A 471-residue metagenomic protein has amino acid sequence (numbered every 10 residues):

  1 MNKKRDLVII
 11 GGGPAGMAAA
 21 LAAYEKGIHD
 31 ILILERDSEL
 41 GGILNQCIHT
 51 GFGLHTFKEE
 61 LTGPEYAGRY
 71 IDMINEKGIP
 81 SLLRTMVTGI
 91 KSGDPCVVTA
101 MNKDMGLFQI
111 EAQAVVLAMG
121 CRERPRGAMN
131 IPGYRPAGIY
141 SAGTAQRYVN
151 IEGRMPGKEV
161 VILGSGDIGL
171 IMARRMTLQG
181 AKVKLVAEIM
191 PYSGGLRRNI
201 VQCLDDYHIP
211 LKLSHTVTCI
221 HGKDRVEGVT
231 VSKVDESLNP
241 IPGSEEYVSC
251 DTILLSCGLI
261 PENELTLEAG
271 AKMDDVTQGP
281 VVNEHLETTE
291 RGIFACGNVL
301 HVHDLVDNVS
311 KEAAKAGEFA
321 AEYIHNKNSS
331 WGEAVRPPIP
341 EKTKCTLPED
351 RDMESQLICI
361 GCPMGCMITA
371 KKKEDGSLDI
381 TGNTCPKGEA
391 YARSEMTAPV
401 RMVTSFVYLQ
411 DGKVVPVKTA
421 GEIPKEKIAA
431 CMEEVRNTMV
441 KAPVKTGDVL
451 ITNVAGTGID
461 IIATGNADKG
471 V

Functional and structural regions predicted by a protein language model:
M1-I10, G68-E159, E236-G243, L254 (+1 more regions): FAD-binding core/adjacent interface of flavoenzyme oxidoreductases
R5-R69, M73, G157-N199, V276: Beta1-alpha1 glycine-rich phosphate/pyrophosphate-binding loop at the start of Rossmann-like nucleotide-binding domains
R69-A100, T177-E264, D274, K344-E349: A Rossmann-like FAD-binding core segment of flavoenzymes
L107-F108, A114-L211, T216-R225, V299-D304: Predominantly flavin-linked oxidoreductase catalytic cores and closely associated redox partners
L117, I139-V149, T252-H303: FAD-site-proximal beta/loop scaffold in flavoenzymes
C296-V335: A conserved FAD-binding loop/helix module that cradles the flavin
P348-V440, T446-T452, I461-A463: Signature of N-terminal electron-transfer/Fe-S-associated modules in redox systems
N453-V471: C-terminal edge-of-domain segments
